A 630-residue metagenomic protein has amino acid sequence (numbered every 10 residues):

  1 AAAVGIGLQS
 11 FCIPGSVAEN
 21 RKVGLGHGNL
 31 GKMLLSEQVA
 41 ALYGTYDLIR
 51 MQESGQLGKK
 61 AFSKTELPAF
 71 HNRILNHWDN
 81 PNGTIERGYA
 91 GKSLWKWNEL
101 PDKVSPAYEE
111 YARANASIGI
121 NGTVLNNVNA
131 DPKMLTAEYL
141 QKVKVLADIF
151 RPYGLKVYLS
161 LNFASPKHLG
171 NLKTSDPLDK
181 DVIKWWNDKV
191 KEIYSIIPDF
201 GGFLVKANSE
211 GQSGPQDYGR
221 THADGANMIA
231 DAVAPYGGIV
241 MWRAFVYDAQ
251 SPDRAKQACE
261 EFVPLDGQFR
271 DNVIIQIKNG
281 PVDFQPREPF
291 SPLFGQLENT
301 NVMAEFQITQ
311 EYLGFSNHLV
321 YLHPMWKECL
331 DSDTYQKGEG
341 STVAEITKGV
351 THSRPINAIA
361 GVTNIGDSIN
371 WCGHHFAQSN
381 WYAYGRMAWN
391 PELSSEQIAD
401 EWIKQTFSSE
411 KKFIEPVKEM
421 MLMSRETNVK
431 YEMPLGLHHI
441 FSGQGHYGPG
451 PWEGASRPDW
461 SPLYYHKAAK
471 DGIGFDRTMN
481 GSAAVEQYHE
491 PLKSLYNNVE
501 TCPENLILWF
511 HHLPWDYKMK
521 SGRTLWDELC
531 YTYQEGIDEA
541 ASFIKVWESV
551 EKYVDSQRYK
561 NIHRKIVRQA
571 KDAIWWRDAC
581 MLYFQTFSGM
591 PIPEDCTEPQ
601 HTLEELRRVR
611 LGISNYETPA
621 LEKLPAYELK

Functional and structural regions predicted by a protein language model:
A1-A2, A61-T65, A69, E419-M423 (+1 more regions): Acidic helix-start/capping segments at beta-turn-to-alpha-helix junctions
A1-A2, G15, L34-Q38, D79 (+3 more regions): Structural motif
A3-G7, A18: Detector for the mature cores of small, proteolytically processed and post-translationally modified peptide effectors
G7, P14, G26-L204, A234 (+1 more regions): Feature activates predominantly on carbohydrate-active enzymes
C12, V17-A18: Bacterial Sec-dependent signal peptides at the C-terminal "C-region" and cleavage site
E19-G26, P289: Short, surface-exposed beta-strand/loop micro-motifs that present aromatic residues
E53-S54, E99, N171-D400, T406 (+1 more regions): Catalytic-core regions of glycoside hydrolase
S341-K630: Catalytic domains of carbohydrate-active enzymes that cleave complex glycans
